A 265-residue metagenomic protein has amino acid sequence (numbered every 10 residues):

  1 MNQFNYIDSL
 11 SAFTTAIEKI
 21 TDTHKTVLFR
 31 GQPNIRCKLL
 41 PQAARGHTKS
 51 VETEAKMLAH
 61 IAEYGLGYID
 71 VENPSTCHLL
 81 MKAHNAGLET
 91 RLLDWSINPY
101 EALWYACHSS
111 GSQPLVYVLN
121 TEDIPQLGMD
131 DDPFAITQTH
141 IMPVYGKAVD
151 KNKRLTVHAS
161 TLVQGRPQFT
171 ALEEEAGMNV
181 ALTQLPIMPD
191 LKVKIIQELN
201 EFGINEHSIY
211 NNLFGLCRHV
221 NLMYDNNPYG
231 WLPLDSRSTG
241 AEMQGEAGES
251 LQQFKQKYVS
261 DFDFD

Functional and structural regions predicted by a protein language model:
M1-D265: Catalytic-core elements of nucleic-acid end-processing and repair enzymes
